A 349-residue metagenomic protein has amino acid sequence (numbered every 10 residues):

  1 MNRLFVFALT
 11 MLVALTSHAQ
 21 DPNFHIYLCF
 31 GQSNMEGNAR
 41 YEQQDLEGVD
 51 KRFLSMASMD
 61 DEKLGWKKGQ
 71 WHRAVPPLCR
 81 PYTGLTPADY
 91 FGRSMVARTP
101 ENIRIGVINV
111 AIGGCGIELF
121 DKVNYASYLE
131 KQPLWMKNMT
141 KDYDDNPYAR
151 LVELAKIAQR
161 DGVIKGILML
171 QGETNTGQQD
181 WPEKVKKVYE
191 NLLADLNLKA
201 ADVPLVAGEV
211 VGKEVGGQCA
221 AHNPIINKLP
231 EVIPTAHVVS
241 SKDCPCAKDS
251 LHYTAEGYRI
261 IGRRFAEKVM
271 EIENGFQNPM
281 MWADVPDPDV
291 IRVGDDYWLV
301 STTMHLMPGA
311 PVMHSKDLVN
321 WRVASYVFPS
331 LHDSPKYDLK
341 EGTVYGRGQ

Functional and structural regions predicted by a protein language model:
N2-A8: Sec-dependent signal peptide recognition, specifically the positively charged N-region followed immediately by
R3, C79-T86, D142, Y337-G348: Short coil/turn segments at secondary-structure boundaries
A8, Q171, F328-L331: Residues that line or immediately flank small-molecule/substrate-binding pockets and catalytic motifs
T10-H18: Hydrophobic h-region of N-terminal signal peptides that target proteins for export in Gram-negative bacteria
A14, S33-M35, S315: Short linear Ser/Thr-Pro motifs
L15, I157-A158, M280, P288: Short, flexible, glycine/charge-rich loop motifs used to bind or transfer phosphoryl groups or to couple energy/partner
Q20-E273: Cell-envelope and extracellular/periplasmic
M95, N274-Q349: Carbohydrate-active catalytic/glycan-binding domains of CAZyme proteins, especially the secreted or lumenal ectodomains
